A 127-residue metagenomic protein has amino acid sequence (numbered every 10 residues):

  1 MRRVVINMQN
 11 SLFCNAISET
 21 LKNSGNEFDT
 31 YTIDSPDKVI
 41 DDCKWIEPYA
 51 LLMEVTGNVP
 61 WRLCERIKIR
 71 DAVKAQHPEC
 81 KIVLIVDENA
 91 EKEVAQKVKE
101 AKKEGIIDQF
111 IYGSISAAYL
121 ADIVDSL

Functional and structural regions predicted by a protein language model:
M1-V4: Extreme N-terminal starter segment of soluble prokaryotic enzymes
N7-M8: Conserved acidic carboxylate
S11-T32: Two-component/phosphorelay signaling modules centered on CheY-like receiver
I33-A50, N58-P60: Acidic, metal-coordinating helix/loop segments flanking the phosphotransfer/catalytic sites of two-component signaling
K44-I46, A72-E79: Conserved phosphotransfer cores of two-component systems
L51-Q76, V86-N89: Conserved phosphotransfer microenvironments
L63-C64, K68, L84-Q109: Alpha4 helix (beta4-alpha4-beta5 surface) of REC/receiver domains from two-component response regulators
S114-V124: C-terminal output helix
